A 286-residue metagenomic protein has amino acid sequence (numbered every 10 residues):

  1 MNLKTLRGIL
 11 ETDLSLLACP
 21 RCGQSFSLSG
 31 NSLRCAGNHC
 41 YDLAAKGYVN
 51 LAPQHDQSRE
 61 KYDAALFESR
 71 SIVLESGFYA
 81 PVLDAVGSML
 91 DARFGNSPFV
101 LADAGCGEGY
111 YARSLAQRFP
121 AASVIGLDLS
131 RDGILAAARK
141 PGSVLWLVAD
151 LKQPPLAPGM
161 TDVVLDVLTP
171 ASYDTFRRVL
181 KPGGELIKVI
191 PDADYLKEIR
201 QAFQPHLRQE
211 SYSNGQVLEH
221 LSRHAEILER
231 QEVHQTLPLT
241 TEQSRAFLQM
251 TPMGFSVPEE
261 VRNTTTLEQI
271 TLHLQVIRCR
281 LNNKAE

Functional and structural regions predicted by a protein language model:
M1-S58: N-terminal auxiliary segments of SAM/dcSAM-dependent transferases
R7, S58-V82: Class I SAM-dependent methyltransferase Rossmann-like catalytic core, especially the SAM/SAH-binding loop
D13-S15, Q231-E286: Conserved Class I S-adenosyl-L-methionine
S97-G107: Conserved class I S-adenosyl-L-methionine
E108-P120: Conserved SAM-binding loop of SAM-dependent methyltransferases across substrates and taxa, primarily the Class I
D128-R131: Conserved SAM/SAH-binding beta-strand->alpha-helix loop
G142-P154: Conserved SAM-binding strand-loop segment of SAM-dependent methyltransferases
G183-D194: Conserved beta-strand signature within the Rossmann-like core of class I S-adenosyl-L-methionine
